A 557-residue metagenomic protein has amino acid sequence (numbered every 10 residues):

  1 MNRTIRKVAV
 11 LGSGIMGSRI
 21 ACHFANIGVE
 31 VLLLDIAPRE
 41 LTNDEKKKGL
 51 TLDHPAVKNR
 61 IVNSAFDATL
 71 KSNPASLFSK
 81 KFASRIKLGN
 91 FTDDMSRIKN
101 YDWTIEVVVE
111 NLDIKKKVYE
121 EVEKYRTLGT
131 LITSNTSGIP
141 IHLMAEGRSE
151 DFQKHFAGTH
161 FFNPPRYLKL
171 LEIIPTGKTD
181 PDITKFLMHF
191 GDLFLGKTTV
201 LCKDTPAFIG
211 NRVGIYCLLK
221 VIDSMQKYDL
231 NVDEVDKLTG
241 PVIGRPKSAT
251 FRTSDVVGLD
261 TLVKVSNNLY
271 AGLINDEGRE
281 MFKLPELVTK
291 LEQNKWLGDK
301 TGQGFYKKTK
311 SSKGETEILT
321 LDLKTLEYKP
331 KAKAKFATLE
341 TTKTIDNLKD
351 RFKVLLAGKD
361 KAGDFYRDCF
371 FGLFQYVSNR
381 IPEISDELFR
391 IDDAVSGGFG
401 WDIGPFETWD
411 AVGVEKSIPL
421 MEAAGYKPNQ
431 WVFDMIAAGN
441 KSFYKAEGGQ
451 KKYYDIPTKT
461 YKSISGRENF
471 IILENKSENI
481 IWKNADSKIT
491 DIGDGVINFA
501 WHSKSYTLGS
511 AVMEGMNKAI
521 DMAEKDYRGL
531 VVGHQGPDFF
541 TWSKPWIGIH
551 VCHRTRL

Functional and structural regions predicted by a protein language model:
M1-L557: N-terminal glycine-rich phosphate-binding loop for ADP-containing cofactors
